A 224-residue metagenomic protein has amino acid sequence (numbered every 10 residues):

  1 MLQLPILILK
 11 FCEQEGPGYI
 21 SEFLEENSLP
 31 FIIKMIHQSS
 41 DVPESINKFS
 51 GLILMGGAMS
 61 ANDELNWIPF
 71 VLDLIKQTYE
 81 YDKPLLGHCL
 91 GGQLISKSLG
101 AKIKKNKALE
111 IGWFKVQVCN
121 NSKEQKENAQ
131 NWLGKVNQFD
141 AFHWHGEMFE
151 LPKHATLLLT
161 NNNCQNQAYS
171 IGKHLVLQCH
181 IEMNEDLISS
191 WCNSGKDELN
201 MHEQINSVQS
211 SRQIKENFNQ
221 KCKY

Functional and structural regions predicted by a protein language model:
M1-K83, E198-Y224: N-terminal beta1-alpha1 cap of cysteine-dependent amidohydrolase-like domains
P17-Y19, D63-L65, S96-S98, K153 (+1 more regions): Short glycine-/acidic-enriched loop or helix-start segments at secondary-structure transitions that form or flank
G57-A58, G92, I181: Active-site metal-binding loops of divalent metal-dependent hydrolases
T78-K102: Catalytic nucleophile loop
L99-D186: Pocket-forming structural segment of enzyme catalytic cores
T156-L159, C164-S170, L175-Y224: C-terminal and late-domain segments of enzyme folds
